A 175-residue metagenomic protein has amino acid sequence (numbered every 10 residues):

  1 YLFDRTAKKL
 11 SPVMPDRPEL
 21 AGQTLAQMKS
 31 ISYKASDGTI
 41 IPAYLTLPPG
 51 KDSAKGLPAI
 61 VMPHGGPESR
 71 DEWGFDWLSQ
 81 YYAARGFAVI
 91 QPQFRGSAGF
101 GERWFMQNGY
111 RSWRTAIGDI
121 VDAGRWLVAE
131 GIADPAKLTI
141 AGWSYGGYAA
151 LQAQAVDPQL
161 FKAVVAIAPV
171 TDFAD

Functional and structural regions predicted by a protein language model:
Y1-M14: Beta-propeller blade-edge and WD-like acidic-aromatic loop motif
R5-A7, D37-G38, Q159: Short strand-connecting beta-turns/loops that link adjacent beta-strands
M14-A136, A141-Y145, A149, V156 (+1 more regions): Cap/lid segment of the alpha/beta-hydrolase catalytic domain
Q159-P169: A conserved short beta-strand
